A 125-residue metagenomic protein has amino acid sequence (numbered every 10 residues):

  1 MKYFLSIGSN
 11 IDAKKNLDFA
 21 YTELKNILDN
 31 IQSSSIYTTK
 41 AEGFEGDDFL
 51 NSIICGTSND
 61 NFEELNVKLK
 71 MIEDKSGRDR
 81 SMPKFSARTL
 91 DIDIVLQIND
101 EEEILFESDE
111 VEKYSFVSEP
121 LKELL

Functional and structural regions predicted by a protein language model:
M1-I27, S33-K40: N-terminal beta1-alpha1 ligand-phosphate binding loop
D12, K25, A41-F49, D60-N66 (+1 more regions): Flexible, gly/pro- and Lys/Arg-enriched active-site loops
T57: Extracellular and analogous surface-interaction loops
